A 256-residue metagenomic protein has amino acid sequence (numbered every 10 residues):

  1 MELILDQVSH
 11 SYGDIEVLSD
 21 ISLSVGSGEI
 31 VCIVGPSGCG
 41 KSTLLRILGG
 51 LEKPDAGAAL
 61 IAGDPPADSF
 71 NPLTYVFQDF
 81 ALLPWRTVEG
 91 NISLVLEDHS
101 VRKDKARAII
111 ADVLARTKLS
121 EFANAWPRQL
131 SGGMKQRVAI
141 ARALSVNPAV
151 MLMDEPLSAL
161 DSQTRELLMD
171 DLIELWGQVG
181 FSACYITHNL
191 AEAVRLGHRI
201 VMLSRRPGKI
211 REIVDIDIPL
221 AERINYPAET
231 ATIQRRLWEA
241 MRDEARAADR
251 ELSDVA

Functional and structural regions predicted by a protein language model:
V34-P36: The feature captures the beta-strand-to-loop junction immediately N-terminal to the Walker
G49: Helix-to-loop junction immediately C-terminal to a conserved catalytic motif
G57-D68: Conserved ABC transporter NBD signature motif
R86-S93: Short coil-to-helix segment of the ABC ATPase nucleotide-binding domain corresponding to the Q-loop/switch region
D104-F122, I173-E174: Conserved ABC ATPase "signature" region
W126-L130, M134: Conserved ABC ATPase signature
S145-A149: A short, proline-enriched helix->beta-strand linker immediately N-terminal to the Walker B motif in ABC-type P-loop
